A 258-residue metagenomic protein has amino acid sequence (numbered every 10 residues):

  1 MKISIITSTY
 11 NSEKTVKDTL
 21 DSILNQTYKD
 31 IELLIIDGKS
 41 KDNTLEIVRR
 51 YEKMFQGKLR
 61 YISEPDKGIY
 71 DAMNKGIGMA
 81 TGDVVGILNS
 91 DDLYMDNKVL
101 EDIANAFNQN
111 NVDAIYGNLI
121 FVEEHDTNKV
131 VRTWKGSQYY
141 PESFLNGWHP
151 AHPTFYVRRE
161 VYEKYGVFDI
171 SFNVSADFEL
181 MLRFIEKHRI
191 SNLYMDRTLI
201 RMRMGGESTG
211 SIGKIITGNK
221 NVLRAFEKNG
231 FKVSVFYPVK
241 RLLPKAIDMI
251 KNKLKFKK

Functional and structural regions predicted by a protein language model:
M1-K214, L254: Nucleotide-sugar donor-binding/catalytic module of glycosyltransferases that assemble extracellular/cell-envelope
R197, M202, G210-F236: Catalytic core of nucleotide-sugar-dependent glycosyltransferases
E227-K258: Membrane-proximal basic amphipathic "stem/tether" segments
